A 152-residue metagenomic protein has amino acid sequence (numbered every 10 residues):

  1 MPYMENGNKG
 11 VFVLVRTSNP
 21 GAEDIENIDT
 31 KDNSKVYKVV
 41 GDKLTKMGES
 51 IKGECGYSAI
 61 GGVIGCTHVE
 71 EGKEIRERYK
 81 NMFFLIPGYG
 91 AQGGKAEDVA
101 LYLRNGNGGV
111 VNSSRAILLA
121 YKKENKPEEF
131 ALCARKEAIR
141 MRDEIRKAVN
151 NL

Functional and structural regions predicted by a protein language model:
M1, G41, T45, G72 (+2 more regions): Generic structural signal for well-ordered alpha-helices, preferentially at hydrophobic/aromatic core positions
M1-G61: Conserved anion-binding
M1-Y3, E26-I28, E77-Y79, V99-L101 (+1 more regions): Short, glycine/charged-enriched secondary-structure capping and boundary segments
M4-E5, T45-E49, K73-Y79, R142 (+1 more regions): Surface-exposed amphipathic alpha-helices with a cationic face
F12-E23, N112-E124, E144-A148: A short, terminal or domain-edge coil/loop segment
N33, Y37, H68, Q92 (+2 more regions): Generic structural signal for well-ordered, non-membrane alpha-helical segments in soluble metabolic enzymes
G62, C66-N112, A116-A120: A C-terminal functional module that forms or caps the active site or interfaces directly with catalytic machinery
V99-G108, L119-L152: C-terminal helical cap(s) of enzyme catalytic domains, especially alpha/beta-barrels
